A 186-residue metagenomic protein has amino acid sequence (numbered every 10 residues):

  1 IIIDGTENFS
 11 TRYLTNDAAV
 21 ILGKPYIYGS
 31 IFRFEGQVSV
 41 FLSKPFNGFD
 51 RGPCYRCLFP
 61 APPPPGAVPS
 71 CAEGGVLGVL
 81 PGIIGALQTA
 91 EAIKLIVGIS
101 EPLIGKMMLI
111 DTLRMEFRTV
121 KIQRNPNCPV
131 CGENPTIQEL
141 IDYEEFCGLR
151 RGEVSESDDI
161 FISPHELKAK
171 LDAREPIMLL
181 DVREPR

Functional and structural regions predicted by a protein language model:
I1-I84, V97, R114-E116, K121-P126 (+1 more regions): E1/E1-like adenylate-forming module used to activate ubiquitin-like modifiers and sulfur-carrier proteins
G5-N8, A92, V182: Generic detector of well-ordered alpha-helical packing
D17, K94, R186: Surface-exposed charge patches
P25, F34-G36, L103, A173-P176: Short, basic and Ser/Thr-rich N-terminal targeting/leader segments
G85-L103: Internal hydrophobic alpha-helix adjacent to the cofactor/substrate pocket in enzyme cavities
I104-M115: Intrinsically disordered, low-complexity Ser/Thr-enriched
R114-R186: Flexible, polar/low-complexity N-terminal or interdomain linker segments that lie immediately upstream of folded
